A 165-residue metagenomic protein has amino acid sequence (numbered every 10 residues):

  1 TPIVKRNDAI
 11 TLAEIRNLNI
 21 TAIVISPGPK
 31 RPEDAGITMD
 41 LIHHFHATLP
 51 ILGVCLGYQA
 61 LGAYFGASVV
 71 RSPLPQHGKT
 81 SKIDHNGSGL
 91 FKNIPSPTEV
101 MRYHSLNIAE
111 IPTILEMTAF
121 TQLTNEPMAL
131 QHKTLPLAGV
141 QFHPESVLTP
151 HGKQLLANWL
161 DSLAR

Functional and structural regions predicted by a protein language model:
T1, T21, P50-L52, E99 (+2 more regions): Structural signature of beta-strand start/N-cap positions in the alpha/beta core of ABC transporter nucleotide-binding
P2-N7: Short hydrophobic/Thr-rich beta-strand motif most characteristic of the beta2 strand and flanking loop of CheY-like
A9-E14: Short acidic active-site motifs
N17-K92, L156-N158: Cysteine-nucleophile active-site neighborhood
T80-K82, P127-A129, G139: Conserved hydrophobic/aromatic beta-strand scaffold that supports enzyme active sites
G89-L135: Catalytic beta-strand/loop cores that center a nucleophilic Ser/Cys/Thr and support acyl-enzyme chemistry
P97, T134, G139-P150: Phosphate-binding/catalytic loops
V147-R165: Acyltransferase
